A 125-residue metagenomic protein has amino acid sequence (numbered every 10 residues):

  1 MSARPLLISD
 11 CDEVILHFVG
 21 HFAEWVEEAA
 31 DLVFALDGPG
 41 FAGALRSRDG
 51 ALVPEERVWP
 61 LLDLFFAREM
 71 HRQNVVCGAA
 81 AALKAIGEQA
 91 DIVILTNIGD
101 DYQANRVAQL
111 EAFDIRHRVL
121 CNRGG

Functional and structural regions predicted by a protein language model:
M1-V58: Active-site neighborhood of HAD-like aspartate-dependent phosphohydrolases
S2-R4, Q89, R116: A general structural motif
S9-D10, V93-T96, L120: Short catalytic-loop micro-motif centered on adjacent basic/acidic residues
D10, V14, H71, I98: Conserved aromatic-histidine-acidic binding/catalytic patches
L45-A80: Metal-dependent phosphoesterase signature
A67-I94, D100-Q109: Short, acidic loop-to-helix structural element flanking the phosphoryl-transfer center in phosphate-processing enzymes
N97-G125: Substrate-recognition "cap/lid" segment bordering the active-site pocket of phosphatases
